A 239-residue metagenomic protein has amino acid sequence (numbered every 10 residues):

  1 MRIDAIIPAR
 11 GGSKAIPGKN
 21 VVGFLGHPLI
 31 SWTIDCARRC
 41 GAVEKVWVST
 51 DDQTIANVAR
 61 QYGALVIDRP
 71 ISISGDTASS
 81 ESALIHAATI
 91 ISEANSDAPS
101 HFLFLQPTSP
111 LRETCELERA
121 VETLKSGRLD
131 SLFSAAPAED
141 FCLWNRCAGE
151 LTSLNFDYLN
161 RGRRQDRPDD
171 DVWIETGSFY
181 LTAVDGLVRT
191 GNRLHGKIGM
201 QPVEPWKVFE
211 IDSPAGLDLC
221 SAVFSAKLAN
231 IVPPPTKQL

Functional and structural regions predicted by a protein language model:
R2-S49: N-terminal glycine-rich phosphate-binding loop and ensuing alpha1 helix
R10, I71, A136-P137: Histidine-centered beta-alpha loop that forms part of the nucleotide-sugar donor binding/catalytic region in diverse
V43, D97-P99, R128-L129: Short, high-confidence coil segments that cap the C-terminus of an alpha-helix and link into the following beta-strand
T50-I55, G186: Short, polar loop motifs at secondary-structure junctions
Q53-L103, L111-E122: Short phosphate-binding loop-to-helix
S82, P110-I198, P202-E204: Conserved core of the sugar-phosphate nucleotidyltransferase
Q201-P202, K207-L239: Hydrophobic helical membrane-anchoring modules
